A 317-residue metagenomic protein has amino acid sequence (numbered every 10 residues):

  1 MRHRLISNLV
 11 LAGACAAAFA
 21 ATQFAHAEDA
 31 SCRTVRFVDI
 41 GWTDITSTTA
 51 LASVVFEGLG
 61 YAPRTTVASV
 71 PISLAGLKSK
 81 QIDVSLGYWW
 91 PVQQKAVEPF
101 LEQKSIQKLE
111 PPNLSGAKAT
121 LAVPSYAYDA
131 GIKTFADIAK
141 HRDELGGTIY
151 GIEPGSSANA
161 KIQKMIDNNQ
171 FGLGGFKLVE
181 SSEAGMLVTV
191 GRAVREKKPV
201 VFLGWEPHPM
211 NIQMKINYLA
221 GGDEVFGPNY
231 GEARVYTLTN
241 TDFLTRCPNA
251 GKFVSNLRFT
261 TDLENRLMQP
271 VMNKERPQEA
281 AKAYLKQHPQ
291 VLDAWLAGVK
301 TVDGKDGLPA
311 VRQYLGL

Functional and structural regions predicted by a protein language model:
M1-A12: Bacterial N-terminal signal peptides that target proteins for export
A25-R36, E57, K140-G146, W295 (+1 more regions): Immediate post-signal peptide segment of exported/extracytoplasmic ligand-binding proteins
D29-D44, Y61-T66, G146-Y150, V254: Short, well-ordered beta-strand elements
R33, T43-D44, K161-R195, V201 (+3 more regions): An extracytoplasmic/periplasmic, membrane-proximal ligand-sensing/linker region
P71-A122: N-terminal segment of the mature folded domain
L74, I82-G87, P154-D223: Ligand-binding pocket segment of bilobal, Venus flytrap-like solute-binding proteins
S105-P154: A conserved helix-loop-strand patch within extracytoplasmic ligand-binding domains of the periplasmic binding
K118-Y128, E232-R246, Q269-P270: A bilobed periplasmic-binding-protein/Venus flytrap-type ligand-binding module shared by bacterial periplasmic
